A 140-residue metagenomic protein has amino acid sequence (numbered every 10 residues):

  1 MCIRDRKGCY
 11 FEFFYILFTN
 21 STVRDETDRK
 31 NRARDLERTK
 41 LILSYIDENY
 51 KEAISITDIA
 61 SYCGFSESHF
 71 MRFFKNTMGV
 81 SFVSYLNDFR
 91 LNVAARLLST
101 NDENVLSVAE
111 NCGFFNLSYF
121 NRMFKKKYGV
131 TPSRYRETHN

Functional and structural regions predicted by a protein language model:
M1-K30, R34-L41: An amphipathic alpha-helical interaction segment
R6-C9, C63, A94: Heptad-repeat alpha-helical coiled-coil segments, especially the extended periplasmic coiled-coils of Gram-negative
C9, F73, M123: Residues within the DNA-recognition helix of helix-turn-helix
F14-S21, I46, F74, L98: Hydrophobic recognition helices of helix-based DNA-binding modules
K40-S44, E48, E52-T57, F65 (+2 more regions): Terminal helix-turn-helix DNA-binding modules in bacterial transcription factors
V130, R134-R136: Feature detects amphipathic, helix-rich regulatory segments
